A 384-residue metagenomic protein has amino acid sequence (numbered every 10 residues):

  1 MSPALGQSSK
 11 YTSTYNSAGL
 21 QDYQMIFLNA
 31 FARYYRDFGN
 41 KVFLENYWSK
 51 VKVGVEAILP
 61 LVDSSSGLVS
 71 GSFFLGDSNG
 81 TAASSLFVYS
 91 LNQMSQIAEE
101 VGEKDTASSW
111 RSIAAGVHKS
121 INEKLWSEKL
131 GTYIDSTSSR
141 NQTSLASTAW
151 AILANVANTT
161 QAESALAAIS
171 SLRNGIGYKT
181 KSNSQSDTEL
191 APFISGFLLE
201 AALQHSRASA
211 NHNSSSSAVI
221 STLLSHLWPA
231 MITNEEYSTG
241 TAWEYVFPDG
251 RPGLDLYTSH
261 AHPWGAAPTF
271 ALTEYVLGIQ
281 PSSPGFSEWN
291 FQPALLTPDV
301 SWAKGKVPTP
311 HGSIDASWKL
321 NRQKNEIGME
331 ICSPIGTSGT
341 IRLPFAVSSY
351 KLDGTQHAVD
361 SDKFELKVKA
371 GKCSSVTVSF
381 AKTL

Functional and structural regions predicted by a protein language model:
M1-G71, G76-A98, S216, I220: Aromatic-rich carbohydrate-recognition surfaces in CAZymes
S2-A4, S136, A154, C332-P334 (+1 more regions): Generic beta-strand/beta-sheet core signal
A18, R140-Q142, H260-P263: Short Gly/Pro-enriched turn/cap motifs at secondary-structure boundaries
A30, S90, L198, A267-Y275: Active-site-proximal alpha-helical segments within enzyme catalytic domains
P60-G71, G76-L254, K367-C373, A381: Catalytic cores of carbohydrate-active enzymes
S217-L384: Non-catalytic C-terminal accessory modules of carbohydrate-active enzymes
